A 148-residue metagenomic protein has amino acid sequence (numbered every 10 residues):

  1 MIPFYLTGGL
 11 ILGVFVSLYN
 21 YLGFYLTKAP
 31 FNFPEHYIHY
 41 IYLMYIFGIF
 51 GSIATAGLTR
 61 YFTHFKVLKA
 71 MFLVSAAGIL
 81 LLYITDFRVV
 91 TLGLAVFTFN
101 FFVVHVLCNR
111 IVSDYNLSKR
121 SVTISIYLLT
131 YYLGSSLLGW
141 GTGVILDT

Functional and structural regions predicted by a protein language model:
M1-S17, A95-F99: Pair of pore-lining "gating" transmembrane helices in MFS-fold secondary transporters
V16-F31: Helix-loop boundary and gating motifs at the non-cytosolic
F24, H105-Y115: Intracellular helix-loop hinge segments at the cytoplasmic ends of transmembrane helices in 12-TM rocker-switch-type
A29-F47, V122-I126: Loop-to-transmembrane helix entry
Y45-I53, S135-S136: Residue-level signature of mid-helix packing/kink "hotspots" within the transmembrane helices of 12-pass Major
F50-H64, L146-D147: Helix-to-loop junctions at the C-terminal end of transmembrane segments in multipass secondary transporters
T63-C108: C-terminal transmembrane helical hairpin of 12-TM major facilitator-type secondary transporters
Y115-T148: A late C-terminal transmembrane helix in Major Facilitator Superfamily
